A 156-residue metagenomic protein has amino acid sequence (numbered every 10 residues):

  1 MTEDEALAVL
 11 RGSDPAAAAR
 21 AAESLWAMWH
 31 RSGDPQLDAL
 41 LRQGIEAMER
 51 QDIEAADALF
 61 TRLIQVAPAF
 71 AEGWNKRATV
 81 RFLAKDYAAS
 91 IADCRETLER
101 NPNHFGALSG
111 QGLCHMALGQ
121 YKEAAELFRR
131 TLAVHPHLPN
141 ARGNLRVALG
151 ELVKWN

Functional and structural regions predicted by a protein language model:
M1, W26-A39, W155: TPR-adjacent "capping" and linker segments in tetratricopeptide-repeat scaffold/adaptor proteins
E5-L7, L40: Buried hydrophobic core positions in alpha-solenoid tandem helical repeats
P15-A18, I53, Y87, Y121: TPR-repeat structural position
D34-A107, L113: Alpha-helical adaptor scaffolds
R77-A78, Q111, L118, L145: Residue-level signature of tetratricopeptide-repeat
A133-N156: Terminal, low-structured helical/coil segments at or just beyond the last alpha-helical repeat
